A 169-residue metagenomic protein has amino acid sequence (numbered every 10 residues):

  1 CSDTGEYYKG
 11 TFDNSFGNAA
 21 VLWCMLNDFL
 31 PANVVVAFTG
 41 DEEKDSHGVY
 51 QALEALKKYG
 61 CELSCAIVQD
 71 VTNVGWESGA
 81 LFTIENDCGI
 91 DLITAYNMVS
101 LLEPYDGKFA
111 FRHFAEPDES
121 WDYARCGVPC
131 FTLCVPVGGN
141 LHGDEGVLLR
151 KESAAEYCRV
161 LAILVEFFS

Functional and structural regions predicted by a protein language model:
C1-S15, A19-C88, A115-S120: Acidic/histidine-rich catalytic neighborhood of metal-dependent amide-processing enzymes
S64, E77-S169: Active-site-adjacent substrate-binding region of metalloamidase/peptidase-like peptide-processing proteins
